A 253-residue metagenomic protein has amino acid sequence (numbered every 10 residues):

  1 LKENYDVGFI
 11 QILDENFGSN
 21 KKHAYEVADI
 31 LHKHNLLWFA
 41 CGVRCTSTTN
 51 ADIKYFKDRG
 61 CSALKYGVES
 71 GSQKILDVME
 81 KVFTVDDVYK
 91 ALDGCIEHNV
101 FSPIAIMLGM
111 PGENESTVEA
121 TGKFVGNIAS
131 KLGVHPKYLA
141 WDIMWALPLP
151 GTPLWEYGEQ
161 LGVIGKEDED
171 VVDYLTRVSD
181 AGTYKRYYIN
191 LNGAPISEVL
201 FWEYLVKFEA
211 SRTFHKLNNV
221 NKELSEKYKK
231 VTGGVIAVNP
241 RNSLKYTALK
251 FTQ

Functional and structural regions predicted by a protein language model:
L1-P103, L108-M110: Conserved SAM/AdoMet-binding glycine-rich loop
N4-Y5, H34, A91-S102, I128-P136 (+2 more regions): A structural motif corresponding to the C-terminal end of an alpha-helix and its immediate exit/capping segment
K22, K74, V78, L108-S116 (+1 more regions): Flexible glycine/acidic-rich beta-alpha junction loops that bind and position SAM and/or redox cofactors in anaerobic
A51-I53, P111-A129: Catalytic cores of alpha/beta
F56-D58, F83, T121-K123, E159-G162: Short, hinge-like loop/turn segments at secondary-structure boundaries
A91-G94, F124, M144-W145: Generic recognition of well-ordered alpha-helical segments
P153-G158, I164-Q253: Radical SAM enzyme core and accessory elements
